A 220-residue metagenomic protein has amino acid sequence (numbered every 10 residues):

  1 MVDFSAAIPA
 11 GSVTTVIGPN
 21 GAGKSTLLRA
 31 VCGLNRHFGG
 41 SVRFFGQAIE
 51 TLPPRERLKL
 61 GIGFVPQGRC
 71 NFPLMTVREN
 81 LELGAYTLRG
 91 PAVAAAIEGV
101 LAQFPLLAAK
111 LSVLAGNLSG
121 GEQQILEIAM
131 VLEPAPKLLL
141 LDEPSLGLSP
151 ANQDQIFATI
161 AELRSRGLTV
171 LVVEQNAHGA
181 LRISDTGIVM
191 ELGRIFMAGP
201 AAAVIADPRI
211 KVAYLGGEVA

Functional and structural regions predicted by a protein language model:
M1-A220: Glycine-rich phosphate-binding loops of nucleotide-dependent enzymes
